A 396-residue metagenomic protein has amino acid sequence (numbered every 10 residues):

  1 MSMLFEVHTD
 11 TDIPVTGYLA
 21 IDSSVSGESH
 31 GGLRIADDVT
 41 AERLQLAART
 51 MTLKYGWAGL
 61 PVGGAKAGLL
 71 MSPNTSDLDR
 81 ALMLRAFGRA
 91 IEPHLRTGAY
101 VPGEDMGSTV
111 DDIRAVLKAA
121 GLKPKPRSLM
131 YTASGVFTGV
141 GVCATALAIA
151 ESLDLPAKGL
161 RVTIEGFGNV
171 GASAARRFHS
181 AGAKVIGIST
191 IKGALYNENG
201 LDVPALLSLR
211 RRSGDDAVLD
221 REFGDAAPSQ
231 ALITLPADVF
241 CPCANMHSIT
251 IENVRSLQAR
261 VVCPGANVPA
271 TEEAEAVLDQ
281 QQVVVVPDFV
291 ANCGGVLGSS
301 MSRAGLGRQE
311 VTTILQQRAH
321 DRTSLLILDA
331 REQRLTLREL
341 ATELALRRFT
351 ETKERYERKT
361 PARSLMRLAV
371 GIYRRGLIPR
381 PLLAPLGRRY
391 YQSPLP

Functional and structural regions predicted by a protein language model:
M1-T132, I378-P396: N-terminal ligand-binding/catalytic initiation module
V39-R43, L78-L82, A86, G107-D111 (+18 more regions): Conserved active-site and cofactor/substrate-binding residues in soluble primary-metabolism enzymes
L46, A99-E104, P124, G187-T190 (+3 more regions): General beta-strand structural signal in soluble alpha/beta enzymes
A58-V62, T97-E104, D154-R161, A330-T342 (+1 more regions): Flexible, glycine/charged-enriched surface loops at secondary-structure junctions
A133-T234: Glycine-rich phosphate/diphosphate-binding loop of Rossmann-like nucleotide-binding domains
G193-V285: Rossmann-like adenosine-cofactor binding region
R260-P396: Adenosine-phosphate binding glycine-rich loop
